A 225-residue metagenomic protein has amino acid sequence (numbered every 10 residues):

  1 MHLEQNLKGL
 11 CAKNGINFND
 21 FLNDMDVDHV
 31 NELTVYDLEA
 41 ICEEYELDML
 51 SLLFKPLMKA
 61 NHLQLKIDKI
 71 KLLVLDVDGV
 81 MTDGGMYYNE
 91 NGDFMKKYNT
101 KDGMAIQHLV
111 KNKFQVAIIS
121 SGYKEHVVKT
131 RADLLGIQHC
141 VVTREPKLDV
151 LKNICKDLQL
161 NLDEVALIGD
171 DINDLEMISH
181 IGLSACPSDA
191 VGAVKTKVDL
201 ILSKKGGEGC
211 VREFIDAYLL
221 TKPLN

Functional and structural regions predicted by a protein language model:
M1-L75: Non-catalytic pre-domain segments flanking phosphatase-related domains
A12, E43, V110, S179 (+1 more regions): Anion (oxyanion) recognition and catalysis
K66-M86, V211: Asp-based phosphoryl-transfer active-site loop
M81-K97: Metal-dependent phosphoesterase signature
D93-N112, L148-K152: Short, acidic loop-to-helix structural element flanking the phosphoryl-transfer center in phosphate-processing enzymes
K96, D133-L134, H139-V141, L148-N225: Mg2+-dependent phosphoryl-transfer enzymes with acidic/Ser/Thr/Gly-rich catalytic loops
A105-T130, V142, I178: Substrate-recognition element of Asp-dependent hydrolases with the DxDx(T/V) motif
